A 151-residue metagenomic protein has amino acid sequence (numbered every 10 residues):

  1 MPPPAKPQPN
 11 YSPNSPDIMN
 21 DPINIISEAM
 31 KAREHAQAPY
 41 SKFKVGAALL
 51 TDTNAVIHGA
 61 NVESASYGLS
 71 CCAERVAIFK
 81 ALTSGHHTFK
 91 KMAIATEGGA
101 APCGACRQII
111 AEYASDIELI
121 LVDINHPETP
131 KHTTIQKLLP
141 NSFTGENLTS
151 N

Functional and structural regions predicted by a protein language model:
I23-A38: Short, basic/aromatic recognition patches
K42-T51: Short beta-strand scaffold segments in enzyme catalytic cores
H58-N147: Zn2+-dependent cytidine deaminase-like catalytic core
T149-N151: Phosphate/diphosphate-binding glycine-rich loops and adjacent basic-rich segments that engage nucleotide
